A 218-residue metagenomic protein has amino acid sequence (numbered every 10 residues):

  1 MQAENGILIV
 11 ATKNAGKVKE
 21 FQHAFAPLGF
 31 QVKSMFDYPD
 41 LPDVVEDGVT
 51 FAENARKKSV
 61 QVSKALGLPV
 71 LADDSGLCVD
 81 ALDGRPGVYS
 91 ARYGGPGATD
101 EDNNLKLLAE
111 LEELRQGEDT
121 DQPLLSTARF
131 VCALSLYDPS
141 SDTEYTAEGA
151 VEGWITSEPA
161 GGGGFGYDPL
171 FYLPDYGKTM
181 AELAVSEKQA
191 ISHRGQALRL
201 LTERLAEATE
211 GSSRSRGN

Functional and structural regions predicted by a protein language model:
Q2-I9, A15-R214, N218: Anionic-ligand binding patches
